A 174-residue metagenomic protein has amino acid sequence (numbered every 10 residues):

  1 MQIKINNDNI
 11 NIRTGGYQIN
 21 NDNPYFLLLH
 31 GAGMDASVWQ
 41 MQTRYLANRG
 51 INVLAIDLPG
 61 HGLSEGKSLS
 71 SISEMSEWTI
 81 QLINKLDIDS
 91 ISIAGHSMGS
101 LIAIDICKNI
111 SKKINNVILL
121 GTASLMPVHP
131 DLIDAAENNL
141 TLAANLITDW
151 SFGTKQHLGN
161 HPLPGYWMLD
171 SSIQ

Functional and structural regions predicted by a protein language model:
I5-N9, R13, Q40-N48, N52-M98: Active-site loop/oxyanion-hole signature of alpha/beta-hydrolase fold enzymes
I10-D22: Short beta-strand-to-loop junctions in surface cap/lid or active-site-entrance loops
D22-G31: Short beta-strand element of the alpha/beta-hydrolase
G31-M34, S97: Active-site glycine-rich loops that stabilize anionic/oxyanionic intermediates across multiple enzyme folds
G33, L58-G62, S124: Alpha/beta-hydrolase active-site loop signature
L101-L146: Flexible "cap/lid" loop of the alpha/beta hydrolase fold
D134-Q174: Conserved alpha/beta-hydrolase catalytic His-Asp/Glu region
